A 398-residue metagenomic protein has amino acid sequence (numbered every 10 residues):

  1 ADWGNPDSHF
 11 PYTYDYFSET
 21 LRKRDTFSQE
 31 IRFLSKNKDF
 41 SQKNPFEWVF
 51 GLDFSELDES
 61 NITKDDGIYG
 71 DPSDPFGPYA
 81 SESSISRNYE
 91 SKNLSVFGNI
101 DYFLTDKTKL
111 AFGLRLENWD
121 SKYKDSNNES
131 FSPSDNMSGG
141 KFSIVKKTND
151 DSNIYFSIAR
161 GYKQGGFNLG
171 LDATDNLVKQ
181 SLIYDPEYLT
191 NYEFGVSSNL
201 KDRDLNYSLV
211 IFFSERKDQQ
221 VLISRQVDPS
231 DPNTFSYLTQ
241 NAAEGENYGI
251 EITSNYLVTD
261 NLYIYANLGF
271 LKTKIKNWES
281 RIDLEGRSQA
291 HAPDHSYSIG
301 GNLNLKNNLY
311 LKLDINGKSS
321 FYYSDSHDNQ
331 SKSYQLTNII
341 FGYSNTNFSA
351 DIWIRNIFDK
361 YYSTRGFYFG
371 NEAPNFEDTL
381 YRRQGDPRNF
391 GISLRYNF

Functional and structural regions predicted by a protein language model:
A1, F54-D58, L116-K122, I158-Q164 (+9 more regions): Transmembrane beta-strands of outer-membrane beta-barrel pores
A1, Y16-S126, K147, N206-I211 (+2 more regions): Face-selective signature of the C-terminal outer-membrane beta-barrel domain
A1-N5, K147, N153-A159, I183-Y248 (+4 more regions): Membrane-embedded beta-barrel scaffold of Gram-negative outer-membrane proteins
D25, F33-N37, G98-F103, N136 (+11 more regions): Residue-level signature of outer-membrane beta-barrel architecture
S41, F46, K107-L110, D151-I154 (+4 more regions): Repeated loop/turn-to-beta-strand initiation elements of outer-membrane beta-barrel proteins
D106-L110, I211-E215, S236-D325, S393-N397: Gram-negative outer-membrane beta-barrel transporters
D175-L177, I275, H291-S344, R355-D359 (+1 more regions): C-terminal beta-barrel architecture of Gram-negative outer-membrane proteins
E215-K217, I264, G317-Y322, Y343-F398: C-terminal beta-signal and adjacent terminal beta-strands/loops of Gram-negative outer-membrane beta-barrel proteins
